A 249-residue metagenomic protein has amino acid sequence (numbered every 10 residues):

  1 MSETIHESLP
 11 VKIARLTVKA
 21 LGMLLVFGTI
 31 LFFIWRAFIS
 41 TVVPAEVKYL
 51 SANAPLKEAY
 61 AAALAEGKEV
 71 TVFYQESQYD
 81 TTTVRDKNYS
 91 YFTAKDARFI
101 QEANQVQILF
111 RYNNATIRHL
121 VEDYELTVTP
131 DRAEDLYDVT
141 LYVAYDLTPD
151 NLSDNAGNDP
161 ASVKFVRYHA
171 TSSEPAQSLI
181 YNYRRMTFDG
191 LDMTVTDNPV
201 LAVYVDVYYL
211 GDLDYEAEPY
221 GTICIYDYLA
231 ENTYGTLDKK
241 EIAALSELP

Functional and structural regions predicted by a protein language model:
M1-A14: N-terminal Lys/Arg-rich, disordered targeting/topogenic segments
V18-A37: Hydrophobic membrane-insertion alpha-helices, especially the h-region of bacterial N-terminal signal peptides
F32-Q107, N113-P249: Surface-exposed edge beta-strand/loop patches
